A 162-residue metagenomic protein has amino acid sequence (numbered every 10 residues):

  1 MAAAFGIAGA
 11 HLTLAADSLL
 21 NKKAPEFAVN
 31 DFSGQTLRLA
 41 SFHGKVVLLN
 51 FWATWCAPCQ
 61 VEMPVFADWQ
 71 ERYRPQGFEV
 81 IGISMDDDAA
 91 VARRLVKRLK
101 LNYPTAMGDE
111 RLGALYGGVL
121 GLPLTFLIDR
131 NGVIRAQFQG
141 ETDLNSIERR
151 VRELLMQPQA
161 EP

Functional and structural regions predicted by a protein language model:
A2-E26, R94: N-proximal helix/coil linker or "cap" segments that precede and/or mark the start of modular domains
L19-N21, E26-V47, Q70, Y116: A short beta-strand-turn-helix
K45-V47, F51-W55, G121: Short pre-active-site segment immediately N-terminal to redox-active cysteine/selenocysteine motifs in thiol-based
L48-N50, V80-G82, F126-L127: Hydrophobic beta-strand core positions in alpha/beta domains
F51-D68: Conserved redox-active cysteine motifs that mediate thiol-disulfide chemistry, especially di-cysteine Cys-X(1-2)-Cys
V61, E71-R111, L122: Conserved segment of the thioredoxin-like fold in thiol-based oxidoreductases
R94-N102, M107-E153: Thiol/disulfide oxidoreductase modules built on the thioredoxin-like
Q159-P162: Non-globular targeting/processing and membrane-anchoring segments
